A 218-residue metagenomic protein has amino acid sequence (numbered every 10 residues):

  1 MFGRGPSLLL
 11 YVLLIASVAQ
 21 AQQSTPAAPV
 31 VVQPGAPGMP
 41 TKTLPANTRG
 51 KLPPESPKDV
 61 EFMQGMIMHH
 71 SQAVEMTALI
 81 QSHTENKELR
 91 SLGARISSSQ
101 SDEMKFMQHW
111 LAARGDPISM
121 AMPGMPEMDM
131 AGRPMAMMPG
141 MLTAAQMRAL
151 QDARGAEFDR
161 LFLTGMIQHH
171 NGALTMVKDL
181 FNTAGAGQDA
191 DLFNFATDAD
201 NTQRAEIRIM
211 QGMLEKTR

Functional and structural regions predicted by a protein language model:
M1-G3: N-terminal secretory signal peptides that target proteins for export/translocation
S7-S17: Bacterial N-terminal signal peptides
Q23-R218: All-alpha RGS (Regulator of G-protein Signaling) helical domain and cognate RGS-like helical scaffolds
